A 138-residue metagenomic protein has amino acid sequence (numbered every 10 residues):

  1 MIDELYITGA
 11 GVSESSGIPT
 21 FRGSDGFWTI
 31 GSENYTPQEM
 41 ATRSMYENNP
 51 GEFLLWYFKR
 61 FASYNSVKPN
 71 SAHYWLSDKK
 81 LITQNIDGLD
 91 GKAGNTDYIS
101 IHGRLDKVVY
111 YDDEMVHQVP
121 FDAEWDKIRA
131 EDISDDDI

Functional and structural regions predicted by a protein language model:
M1-I138: Conserved catalytic core of sirtuin-type NAD+-dependent deacylases
